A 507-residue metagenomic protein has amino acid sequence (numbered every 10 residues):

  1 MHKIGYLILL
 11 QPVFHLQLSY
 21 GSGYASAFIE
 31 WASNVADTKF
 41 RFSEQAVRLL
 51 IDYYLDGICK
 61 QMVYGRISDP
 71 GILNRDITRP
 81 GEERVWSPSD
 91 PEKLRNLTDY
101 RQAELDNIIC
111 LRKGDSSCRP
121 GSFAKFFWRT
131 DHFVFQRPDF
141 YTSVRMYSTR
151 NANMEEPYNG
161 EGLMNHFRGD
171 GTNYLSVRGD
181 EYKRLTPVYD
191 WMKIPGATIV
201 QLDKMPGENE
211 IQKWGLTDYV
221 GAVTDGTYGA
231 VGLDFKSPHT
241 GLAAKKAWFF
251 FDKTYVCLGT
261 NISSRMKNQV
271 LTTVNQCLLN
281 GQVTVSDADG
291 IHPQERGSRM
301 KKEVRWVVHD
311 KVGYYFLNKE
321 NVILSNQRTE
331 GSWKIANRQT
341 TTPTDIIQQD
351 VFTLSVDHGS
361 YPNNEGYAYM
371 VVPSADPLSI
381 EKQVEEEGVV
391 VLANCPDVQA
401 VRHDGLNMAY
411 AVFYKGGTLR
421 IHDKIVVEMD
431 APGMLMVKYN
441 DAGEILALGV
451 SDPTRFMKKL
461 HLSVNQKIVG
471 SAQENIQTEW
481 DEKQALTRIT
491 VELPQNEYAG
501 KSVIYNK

Functional and structural regions predicted by a protein language model:
M1-R41: Active-site lining segments of carbohydrate-active enzymes
H2-Y6, G196, G500: Glycine-centered loop/turn motifs
Y24, W31-S471: Extended polysaccharide-engagement surfaces of secreted carbohydrate-active enzymes
R129, W306-V308, G313-Y315, E365-A368 (+1 more regions): C-terminal beta-strand-rich structural cap/linker in extracellular carbohydrate-active enzymes
L354-H358, Q477-T478, I489-L493: Beta-strand-rich interaction surfaces with strong enrichment in secreted/lumenal proteins
I476, W480-Q484: Non-catalytic interaction/assembly regions
